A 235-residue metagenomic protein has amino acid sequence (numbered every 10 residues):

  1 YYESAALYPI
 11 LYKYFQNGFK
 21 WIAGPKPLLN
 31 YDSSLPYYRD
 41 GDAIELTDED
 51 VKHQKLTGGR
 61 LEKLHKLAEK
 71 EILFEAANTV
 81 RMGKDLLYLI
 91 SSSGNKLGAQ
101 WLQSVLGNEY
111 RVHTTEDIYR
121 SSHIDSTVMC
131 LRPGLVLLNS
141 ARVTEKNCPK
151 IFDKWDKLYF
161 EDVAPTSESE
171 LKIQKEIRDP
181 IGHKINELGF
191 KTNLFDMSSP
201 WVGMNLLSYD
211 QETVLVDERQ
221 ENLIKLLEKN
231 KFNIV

Functional and structural regions predicted by a protein language model:
Y1-V235: The feature marks the mature, well-folded catalytic cores of soluble enzymes
